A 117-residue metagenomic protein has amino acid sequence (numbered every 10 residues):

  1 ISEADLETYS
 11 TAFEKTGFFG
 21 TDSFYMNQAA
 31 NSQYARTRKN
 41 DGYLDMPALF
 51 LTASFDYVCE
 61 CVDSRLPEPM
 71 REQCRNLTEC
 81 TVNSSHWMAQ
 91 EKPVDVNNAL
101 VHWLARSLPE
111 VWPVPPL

Functional and structural regions predicted by a protein language model:
A4-N40: Active-site nucleophile elbow and catalytic-triad environment of alpha/beta-hydrolase enzymes
Y9, S23-F24, T52, W87 (+1 more regions): Tryptophan-centric aromatic hotspots in well-structured domains and transmembrane helices
K39-D45, R71-C74: Short, conserved loop/helix-junction motifs that constitute active-site signature segments in enzyme catalytic cores
L44, F50-T52: Short beta-strand/loop motif that positions the catalytic acidic residue of the alpha/beta-hydrolase fold
S54-Y57, S84-S85: Acidic beta-to-alpha connecting loop that harbors the catalytic carboxylate
Y57-R65: Conserved alpha/beta-hydrolase "acid-adjacent" motif
Q73-L117: Catalytic active-site module of serine/aspartate enzymes centered on a nucleophile-bearing elbow/loop
